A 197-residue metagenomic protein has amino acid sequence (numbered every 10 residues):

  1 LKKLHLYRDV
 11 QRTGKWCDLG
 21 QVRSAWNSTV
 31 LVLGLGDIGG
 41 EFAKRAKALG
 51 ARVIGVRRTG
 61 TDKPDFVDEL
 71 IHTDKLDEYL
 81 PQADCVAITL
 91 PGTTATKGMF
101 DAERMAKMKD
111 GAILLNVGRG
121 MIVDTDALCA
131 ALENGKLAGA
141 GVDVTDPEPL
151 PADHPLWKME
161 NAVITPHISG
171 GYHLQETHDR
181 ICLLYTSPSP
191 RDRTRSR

Functional and structural regions predicted by a protein language model:
L1-T29, E41: Phosphate-binding beta-alpha-beta segment of Rossmann-like dinucleotide-binding domains, i.e., the NAD(P)
L35-G36: Glycine-rich Rossmann-fold phosphate-binding loop(s) that bind the pyrophosphate of adenine dinucleotide cofactors
A46: Aromatic pocket-lining residues of Rossmann-like dinucleotide-binding sites
L49-D65: NAD(P)-binding Rossmann-fold cofactor-contacting core
G60-P155: Rossmann-like adenosine-cofactor binding region
E160-R180: Adenosine-phosphate binding glycine-rich loop
Y185-T194: Conserved small/polar residues in nucleotide/adenosyl-binding loops
